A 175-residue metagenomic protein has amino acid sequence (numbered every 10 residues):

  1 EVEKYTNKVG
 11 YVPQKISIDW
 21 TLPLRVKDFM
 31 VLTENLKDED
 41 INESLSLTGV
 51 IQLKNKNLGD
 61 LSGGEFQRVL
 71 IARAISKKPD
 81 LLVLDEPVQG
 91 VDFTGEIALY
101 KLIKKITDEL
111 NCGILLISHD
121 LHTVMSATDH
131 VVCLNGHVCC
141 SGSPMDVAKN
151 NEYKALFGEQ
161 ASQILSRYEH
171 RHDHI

Functional and structural regions predicted by a protein language model:
D38-K54: Conserved ABC ATPase "signature" region
N57-L61, E65: Conserved ABC ATPase signature
K78: Conserved catalytic motifs of ABC-family nucleotide-binding domains
L82-E86: Catalytic Walker B motif of ABC-type/P-loop ATPase nucleotide-binding domains
S118-H119: H-loop/switch region of ABC-family ATPase nucleotide-binding domains
V131-S143: H-loop (His-switch) and adjacent beta-strand-loop-beta switch element of ABC-type ATPase nucleotide-binding domains
K149-N150, L156-I175: ABC ATPase nucleotide-binding domains
